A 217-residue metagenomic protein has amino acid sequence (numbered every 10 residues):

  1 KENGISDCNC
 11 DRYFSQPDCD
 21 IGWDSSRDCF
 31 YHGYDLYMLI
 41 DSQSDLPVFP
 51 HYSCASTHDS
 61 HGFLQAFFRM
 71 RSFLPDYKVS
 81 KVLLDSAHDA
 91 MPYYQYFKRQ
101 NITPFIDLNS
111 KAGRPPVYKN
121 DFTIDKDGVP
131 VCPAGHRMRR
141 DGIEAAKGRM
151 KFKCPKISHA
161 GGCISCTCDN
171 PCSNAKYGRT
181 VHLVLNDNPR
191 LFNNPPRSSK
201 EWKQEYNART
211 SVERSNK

Functional and structural regions predicted by a protein language model:
K1-R99, F105-N109: Polybasic low-complexity intrinsically disordered regions
D11-D35, P171, V184-P189, N193 (+2 more regions): Alpha-helix-centered segments that form part of catalytic cores
G22, K153-N194: Long, low-complexity, polar/charged, intrinsically disordered or flexibly structured peripheral segments
C54-H58, K81-L84, H88, T123-K126 (+3 more regions): A short glycine-/small-residue-rich loop at the edge of a beta-strand within enzyme catalytic domains
R71-F73, V117-Y118, V129, K156: Short, intrinsically disordered/low-complexity patches at protein termini and at juxtamembrane boundaries
I106, G128-C132, G161-T167: Contiguous terminal or domain-adjacent regions that often encompass a lipid-handling module or interaction segment
K111-P116: Short gly/pro/ser/thr-enriched loop/turn and capping motifs at secondary-structure boundaries
Y118-M150, L185, P189-K217: Short amphipathic alpha-helical "interface-anchor" segments enriched in bulky aromatics
